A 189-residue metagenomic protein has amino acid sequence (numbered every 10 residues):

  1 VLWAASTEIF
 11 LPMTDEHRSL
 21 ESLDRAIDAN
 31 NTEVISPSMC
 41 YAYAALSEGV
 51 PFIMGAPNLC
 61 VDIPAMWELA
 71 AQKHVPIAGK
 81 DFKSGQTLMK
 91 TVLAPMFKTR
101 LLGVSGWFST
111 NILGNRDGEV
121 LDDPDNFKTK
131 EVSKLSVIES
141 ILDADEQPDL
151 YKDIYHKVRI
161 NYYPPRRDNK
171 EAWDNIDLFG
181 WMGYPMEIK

Functional and structural regions predicted by a protein language model:
V1-M96, L102: N-terminal Rossmann-like NAD(P) cofactor-binding subdomain of oxidoreductases, focused on the glycine-rich
E68, V75, Q86-K189: Active-site-lining helix/loop region of Rossmann-like oxidoreductase modules
